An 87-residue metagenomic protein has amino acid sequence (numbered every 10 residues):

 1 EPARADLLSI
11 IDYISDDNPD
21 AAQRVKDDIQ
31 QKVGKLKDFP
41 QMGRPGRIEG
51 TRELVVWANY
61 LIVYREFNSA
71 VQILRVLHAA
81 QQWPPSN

Functional and structural regions predicted by a protein language model:
E1-T51, S86: Basic, Lys/Arg-enriched alpha-helical interface segments
Q30, W57-L61: Σ70-family region 2.3-2.4 aromatic/basic alpha-helix that recognizes the −10 promoter and nucleates DNA melting
R44-P45, V55, Y64: Sterically constrained small-residue positions within well-ordered secondary structures of folded domains
T51-W57: A beta-hairpin/wing motif
Y60-L61, R65-N87: Enriched for short, Lys/Arg-rich terminal
